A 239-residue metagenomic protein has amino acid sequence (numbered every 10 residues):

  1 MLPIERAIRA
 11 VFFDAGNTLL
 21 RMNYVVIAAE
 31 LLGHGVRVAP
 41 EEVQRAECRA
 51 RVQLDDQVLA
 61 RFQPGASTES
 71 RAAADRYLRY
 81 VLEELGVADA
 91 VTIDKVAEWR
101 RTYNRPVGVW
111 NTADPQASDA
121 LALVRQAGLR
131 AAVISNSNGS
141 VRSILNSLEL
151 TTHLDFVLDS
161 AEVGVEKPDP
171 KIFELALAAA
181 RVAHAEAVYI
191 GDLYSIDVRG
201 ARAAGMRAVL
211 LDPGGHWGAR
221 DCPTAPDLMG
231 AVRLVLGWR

Functional and structural regions predicted by a protein language model:
M1-F13, T18, E41, E83 (+4 more regions): Asp-based, Mg2+/Mn2+-dependent phosphohydrolase catalytic module
L2-D119, Q126, R142: N-terminal helical cap/lid subdomain that shapes the substrate entry/recognition surface in HAD-like hydrolases
